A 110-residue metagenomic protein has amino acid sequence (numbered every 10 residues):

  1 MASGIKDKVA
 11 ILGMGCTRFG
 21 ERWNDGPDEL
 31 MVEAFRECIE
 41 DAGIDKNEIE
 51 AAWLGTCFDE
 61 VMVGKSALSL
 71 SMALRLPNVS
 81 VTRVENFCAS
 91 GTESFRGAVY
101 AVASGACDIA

Functional and structural regions predicted by a protein language model:
M1-V81, A103-S104: Conserved "HGTGT" condensation-loop signature of ketosynthase/thiolase-family condensing enzymes that catalyze
N86-A110: Active-site-proximal alpha-helical scaffold in enzymes
